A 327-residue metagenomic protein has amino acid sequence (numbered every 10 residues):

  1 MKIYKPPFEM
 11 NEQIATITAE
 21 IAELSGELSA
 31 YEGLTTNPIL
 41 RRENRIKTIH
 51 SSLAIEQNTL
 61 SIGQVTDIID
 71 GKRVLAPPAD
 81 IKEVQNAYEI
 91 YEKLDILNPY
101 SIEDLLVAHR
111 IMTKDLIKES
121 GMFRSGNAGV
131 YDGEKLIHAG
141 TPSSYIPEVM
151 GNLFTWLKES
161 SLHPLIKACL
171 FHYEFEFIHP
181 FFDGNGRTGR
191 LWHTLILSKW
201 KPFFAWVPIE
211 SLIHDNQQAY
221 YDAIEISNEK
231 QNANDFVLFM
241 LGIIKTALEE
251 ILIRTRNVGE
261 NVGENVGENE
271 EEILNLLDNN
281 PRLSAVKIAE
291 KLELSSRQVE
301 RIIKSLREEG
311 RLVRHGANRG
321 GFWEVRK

Functional and structural regions predicted by a protein language model:
M1-K327: FIC/Doc superfamily catalytic core
